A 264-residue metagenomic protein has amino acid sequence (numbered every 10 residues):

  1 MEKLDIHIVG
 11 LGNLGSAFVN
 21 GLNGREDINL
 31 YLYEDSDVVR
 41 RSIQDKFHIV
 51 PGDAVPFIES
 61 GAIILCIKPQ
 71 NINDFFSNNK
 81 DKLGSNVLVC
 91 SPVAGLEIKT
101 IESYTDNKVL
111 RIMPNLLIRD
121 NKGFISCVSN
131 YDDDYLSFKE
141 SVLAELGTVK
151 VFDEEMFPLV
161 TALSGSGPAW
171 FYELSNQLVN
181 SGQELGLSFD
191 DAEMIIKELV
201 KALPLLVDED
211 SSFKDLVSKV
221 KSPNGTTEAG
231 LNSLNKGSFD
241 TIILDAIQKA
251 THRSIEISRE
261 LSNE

Functional and structural regions predicted by a protein language model:
M1-G52, K122, Q183-E184: NAD(P)+-binding Rossmann beta1-loop-alpha1 motif at the extreme N-terminus of oxidoreductases
E2, M194-K197, K201-E264: NAD(P)-dependent Rossmann-like dehydrogenase/reductase catalytic/cofactor-binding core
E26, N79-S85, Y104-T105: Short, conserved loop/helix-junction motifs that constitute active-site signature segments in enzyme catalytic cores
I49-V55, K150-F152: Short acidic-hydrophobic, aromatic-tinged amphipathic segments that line or gate anion-handling sites
A54-K80: Rossmann-like NAD(P)-binding element
L83-E97: ADP-ribose/adenylate-binding Rossmann-like module
L88-S91, I101-L116: Rossmann-fold dehydrogenase core element
T100-K108, F124-V160, W170-E209, R253 (+1 more regions): Internal alpha-helical scaffold of NAD(P)-dependent oxidoreductase catalytic cores
